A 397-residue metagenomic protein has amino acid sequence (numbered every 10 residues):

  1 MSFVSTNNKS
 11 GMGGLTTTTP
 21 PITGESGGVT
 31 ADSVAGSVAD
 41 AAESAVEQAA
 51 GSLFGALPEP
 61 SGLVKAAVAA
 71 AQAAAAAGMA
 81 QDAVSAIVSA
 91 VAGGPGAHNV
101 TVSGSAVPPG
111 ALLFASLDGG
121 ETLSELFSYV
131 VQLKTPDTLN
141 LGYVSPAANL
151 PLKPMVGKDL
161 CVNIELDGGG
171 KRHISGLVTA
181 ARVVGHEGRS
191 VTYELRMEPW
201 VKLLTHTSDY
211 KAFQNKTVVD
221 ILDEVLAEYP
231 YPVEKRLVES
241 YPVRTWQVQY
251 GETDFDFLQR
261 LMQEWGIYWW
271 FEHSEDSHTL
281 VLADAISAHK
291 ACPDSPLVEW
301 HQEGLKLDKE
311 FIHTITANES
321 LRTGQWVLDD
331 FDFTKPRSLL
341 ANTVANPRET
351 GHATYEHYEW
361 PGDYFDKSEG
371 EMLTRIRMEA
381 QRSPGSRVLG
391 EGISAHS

Functional and structural regions predicted by a protein language model:
M1-S397: Amphipathic alpha-helical and helix-coil boundary elements used as assembly and membrane-proximal scaffolds
